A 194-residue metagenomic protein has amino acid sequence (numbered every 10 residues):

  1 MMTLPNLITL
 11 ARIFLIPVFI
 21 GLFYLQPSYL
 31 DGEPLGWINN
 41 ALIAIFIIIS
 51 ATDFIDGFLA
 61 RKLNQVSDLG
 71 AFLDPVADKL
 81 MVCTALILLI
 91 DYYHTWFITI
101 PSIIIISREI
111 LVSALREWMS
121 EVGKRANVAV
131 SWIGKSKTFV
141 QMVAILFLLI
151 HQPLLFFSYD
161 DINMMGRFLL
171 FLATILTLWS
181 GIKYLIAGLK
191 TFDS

Functional and structural regions predicted by a protein language model:
M1-S194: Alpha-helical transmembrane bundles and membrane-interface segments of multipass inner-membrane proteins
